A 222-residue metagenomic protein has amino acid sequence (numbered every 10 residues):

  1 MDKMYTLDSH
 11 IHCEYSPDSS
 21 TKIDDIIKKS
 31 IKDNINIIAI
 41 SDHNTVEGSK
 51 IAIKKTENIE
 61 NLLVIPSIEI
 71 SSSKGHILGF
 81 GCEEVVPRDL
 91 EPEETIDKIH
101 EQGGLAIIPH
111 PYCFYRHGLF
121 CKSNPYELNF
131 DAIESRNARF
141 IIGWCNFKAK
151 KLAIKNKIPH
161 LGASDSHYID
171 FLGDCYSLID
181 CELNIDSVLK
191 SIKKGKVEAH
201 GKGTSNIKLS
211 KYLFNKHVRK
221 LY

Functional and structural regions predicted by a protein language model:
M1-S19, I23-K29, E47-I53, I59-L62 (+4 more regions): Charged catalytic cores and adjacent phosphate/nucleic-acid-binding surfaces used for phosphate/nucleic-acid chemistry
H10, E101-I108: Acidic/glycine-enriched edge-of-secondary-structure segments
I26-N44, L105-I107: Divalent metal-dependent hydrolysis catalytic cores, especially in the metallo-beta-lactamase
D89-L90, P109: Ordered, amphipathic secondary-structure segments that act as subunit-interaction surfaces in large macromolecular
P92, D97-G104: Short, charged N-terminal beta->alpha structural module
I107-Y115: Aromatic-lined carbohydrate-recognition surfaces of secreted/lumenal glycan-active proteins
